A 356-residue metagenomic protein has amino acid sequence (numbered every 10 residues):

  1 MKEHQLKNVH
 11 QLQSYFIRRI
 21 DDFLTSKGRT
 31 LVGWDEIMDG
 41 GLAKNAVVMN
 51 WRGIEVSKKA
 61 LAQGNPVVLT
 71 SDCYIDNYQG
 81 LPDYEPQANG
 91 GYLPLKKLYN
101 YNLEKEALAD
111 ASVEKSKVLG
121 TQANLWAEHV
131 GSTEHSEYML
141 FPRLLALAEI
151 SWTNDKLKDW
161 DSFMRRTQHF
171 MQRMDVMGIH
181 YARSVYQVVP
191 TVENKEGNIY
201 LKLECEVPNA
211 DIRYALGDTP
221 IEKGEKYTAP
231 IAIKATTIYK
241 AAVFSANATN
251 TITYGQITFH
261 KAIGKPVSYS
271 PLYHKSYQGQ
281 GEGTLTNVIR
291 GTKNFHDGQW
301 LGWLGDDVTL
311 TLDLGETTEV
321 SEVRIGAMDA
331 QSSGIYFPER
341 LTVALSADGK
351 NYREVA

Functional and structural regions predicted by a protein language model:
M1-K44, W51-K59, Q63: Active-site neighborhood of glycoside hydrolase catalytic domains
A123-Y138, P142-P208: C-terminal functional modules
C205-D211, T317-V320, P338: Short proline/glycine-enriched turn/loop motifs at strand-loop junctions of beta-rich domains
T219-Y227: Short beta-strand segments within Ig-like beta-sandwich modules, predominantly Fibronectin type-III
A229-I238: Solvent-exposed segments in extracellular or luminal domains encompassing
Y254-T317, M328-F337: Disordered, acidic Ser/Thr/Pro-rich linker "stalks" and the adjacent N-terminal cap of the next globular domain
